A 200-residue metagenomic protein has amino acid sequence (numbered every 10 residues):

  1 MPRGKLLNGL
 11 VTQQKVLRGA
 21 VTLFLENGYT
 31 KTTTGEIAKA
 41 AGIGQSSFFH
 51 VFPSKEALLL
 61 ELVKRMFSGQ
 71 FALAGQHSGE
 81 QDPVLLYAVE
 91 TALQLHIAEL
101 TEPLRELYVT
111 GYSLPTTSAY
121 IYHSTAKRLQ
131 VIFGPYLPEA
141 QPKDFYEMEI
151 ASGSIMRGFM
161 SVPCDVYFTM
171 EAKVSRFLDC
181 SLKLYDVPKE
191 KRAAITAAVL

Functional and structural regions predicted by a protein language model:
M1-N8, T196, L200: N-terminal intrinsically disordered/low-complexity leader segments
K15, G19, L23-A57, E61: Helix-turn-helix
L23, G69, L73, I97 (+1 more regions): Short alpha-helical functional segments enriched in proximate histidine and acidic residues
E61, A72-L104, S113-L114, Y122-S124: Hydrophobic alpha-helical connector segments
E99-Y146, M160-C164: Short secondary-structure transition hinges
V131-P135, E139, S161, D165-L200: C-terminal peripheral helix-coil segments that are non-catalytic and often amphipathic
M156: Cytochrome P450 catalytic-core helices
